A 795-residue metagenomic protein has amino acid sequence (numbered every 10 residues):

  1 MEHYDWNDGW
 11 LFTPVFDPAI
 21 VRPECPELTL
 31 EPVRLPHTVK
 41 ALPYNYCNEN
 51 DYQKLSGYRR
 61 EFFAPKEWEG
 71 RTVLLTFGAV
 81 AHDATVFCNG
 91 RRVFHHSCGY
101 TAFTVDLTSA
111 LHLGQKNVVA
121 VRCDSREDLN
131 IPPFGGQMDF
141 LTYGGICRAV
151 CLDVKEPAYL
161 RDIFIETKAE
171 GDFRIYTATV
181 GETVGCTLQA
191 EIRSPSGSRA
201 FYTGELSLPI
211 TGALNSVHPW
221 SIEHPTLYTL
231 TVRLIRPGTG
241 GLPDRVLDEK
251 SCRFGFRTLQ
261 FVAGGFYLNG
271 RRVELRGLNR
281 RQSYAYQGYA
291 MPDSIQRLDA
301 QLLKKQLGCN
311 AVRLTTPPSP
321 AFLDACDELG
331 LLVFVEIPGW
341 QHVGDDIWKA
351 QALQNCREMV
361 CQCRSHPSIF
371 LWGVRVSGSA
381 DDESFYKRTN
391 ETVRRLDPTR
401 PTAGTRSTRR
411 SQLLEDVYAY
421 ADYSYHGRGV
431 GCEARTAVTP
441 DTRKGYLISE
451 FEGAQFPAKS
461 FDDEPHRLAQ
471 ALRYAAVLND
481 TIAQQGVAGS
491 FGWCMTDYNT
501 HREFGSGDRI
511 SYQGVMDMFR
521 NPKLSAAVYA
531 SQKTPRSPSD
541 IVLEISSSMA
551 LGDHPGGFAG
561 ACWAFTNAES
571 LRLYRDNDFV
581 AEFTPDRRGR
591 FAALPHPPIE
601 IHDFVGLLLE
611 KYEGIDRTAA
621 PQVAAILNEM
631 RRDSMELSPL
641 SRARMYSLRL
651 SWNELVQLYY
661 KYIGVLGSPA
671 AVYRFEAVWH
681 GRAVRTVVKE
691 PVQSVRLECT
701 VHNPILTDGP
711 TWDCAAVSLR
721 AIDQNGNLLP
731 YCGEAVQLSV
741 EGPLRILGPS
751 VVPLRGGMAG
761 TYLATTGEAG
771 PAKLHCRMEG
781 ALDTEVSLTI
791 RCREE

Functional and structural regions predicted by a protein language model:
M1-P43, R122, A471, A475-L478 (+5 more regions): Accessory carbohydrate-binding/adhesion or oligomerization-edge regions at the termini of glycan-active proteins
H3-F16, T38, E49, Q53-L160 (+6 more regions): Accessory beta-strand-rich segments of carbohydrate-active enzymes
V39-A64, W68-T76, A81-C88, F94-H95 (+5 more regions): Active-site-adjacent substrate/metal-binding segments within catalytic domains of carbohydrate-active enzymes
C88, D172-G204, G560-E582, Y673-A677 (+2 more regions): Beta-strand-rich binding/interaction modules
H112-K116, G181-Q260: Extended acidic/polar, glycine-enriched regions that form or flank non-catalytic beta-rich accessory modules
R174-Y176, Q301-K305, N310-A527, Q532 (+4 more regions): Substrate-binding/catalytic cleft of secreted carbohydrate-active enzymes, primarily glycoside hydrolases
I175-A178, V232-L234, C562-T566, D713-P730 (+1 more regions): Beta-strand-rich structural segments
T481-I705, I722-Q724, C732-E734: Carbohydrate-binding surfaces of carbohydrate-active enzymes
